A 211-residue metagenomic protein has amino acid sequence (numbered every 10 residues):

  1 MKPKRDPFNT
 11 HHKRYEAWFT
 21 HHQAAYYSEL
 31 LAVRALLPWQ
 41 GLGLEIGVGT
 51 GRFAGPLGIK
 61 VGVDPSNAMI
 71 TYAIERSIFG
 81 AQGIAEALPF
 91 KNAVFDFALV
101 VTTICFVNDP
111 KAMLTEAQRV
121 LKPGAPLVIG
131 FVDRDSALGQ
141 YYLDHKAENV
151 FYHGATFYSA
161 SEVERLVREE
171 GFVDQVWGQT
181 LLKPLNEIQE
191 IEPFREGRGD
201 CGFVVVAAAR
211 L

Functional and structural regions predicted by a protein language model:
M1-Q40, R52, Y72, L181 (+2 more regions): Conserved class I S-adenosyl-L-methionine
L44-A87: Class I SAM-dependent methyltransferase SAM/SAH-binding core
L99: A conserved beta-strand element that flanks and buttresses the S-adenosyl-L-methionine
T102-C105: Short catalytic micro-motifs in class I SAM-dependent methyltransferases
K111-P123: A short glycine-rich, Lys/Arg-flanked "PGG" loop and its adjoining helix->strand segment in the class I
P126-G154: Conserved class I S-adenosyl-L-methionine
G154-G171, V176-W177: Short alpha-helix
D174-L211: A C-terminal cap/extension of S-adenosyl-L-methionine-dependent methyltransferases that defines the acceptor-substrate
